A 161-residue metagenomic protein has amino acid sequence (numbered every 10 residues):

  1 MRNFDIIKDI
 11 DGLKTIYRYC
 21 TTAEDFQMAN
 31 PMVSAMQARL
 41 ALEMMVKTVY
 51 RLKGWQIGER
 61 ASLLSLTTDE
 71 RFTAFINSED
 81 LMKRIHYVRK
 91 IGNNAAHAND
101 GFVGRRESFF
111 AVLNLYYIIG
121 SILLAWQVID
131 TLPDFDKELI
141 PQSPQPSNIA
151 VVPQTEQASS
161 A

Functional and structural regions predicted by a protein language model:
M1-A161: Amphipathic alpha-helical interface elements
